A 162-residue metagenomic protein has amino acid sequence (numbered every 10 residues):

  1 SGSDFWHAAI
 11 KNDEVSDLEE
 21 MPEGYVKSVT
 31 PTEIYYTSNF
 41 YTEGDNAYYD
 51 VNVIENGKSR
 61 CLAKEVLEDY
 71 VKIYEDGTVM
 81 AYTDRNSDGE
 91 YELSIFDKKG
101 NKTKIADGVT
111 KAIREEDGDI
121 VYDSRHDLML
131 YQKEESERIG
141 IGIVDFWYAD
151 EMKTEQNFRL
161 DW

Functional and structural regions predicted by a protein language model:
S1-G2, A9, T30-D50, I73 (+5 more regions): Beta-strand C-termini and the immediately following turn/loop, strongest in propeller blades
G2-E20, G44-K64, E90-A106, D127-V144 (+1 more regions): Surface-exposed loop/turn elements that mediate protein-protein interactions on large endomembrane-trafficking
A8-I10, V26, S38-F40, N52-I54 (+7 more regions): Assembly/interface hotspot detector across virion components, adhesins/toxins, and nucleic-acid enzymes
P22-P31, V66-D76, D107-D117, G142-L160: Repeated scaffold domains used in trafficking and secretory/extracellular systems, primarily beta-propellers
T32-E33, E55, E75-T78, S87-D88 (+4 more regions): Exposed regions on extracellular, virion, or secretory-pathway luminal proteins
M80-A81, E92, D97-K98, I113-S124 (+2 more regions): N-terminal targeting leaders only when they are immediately followed by extended low-complexity/repeat-rich tracts
